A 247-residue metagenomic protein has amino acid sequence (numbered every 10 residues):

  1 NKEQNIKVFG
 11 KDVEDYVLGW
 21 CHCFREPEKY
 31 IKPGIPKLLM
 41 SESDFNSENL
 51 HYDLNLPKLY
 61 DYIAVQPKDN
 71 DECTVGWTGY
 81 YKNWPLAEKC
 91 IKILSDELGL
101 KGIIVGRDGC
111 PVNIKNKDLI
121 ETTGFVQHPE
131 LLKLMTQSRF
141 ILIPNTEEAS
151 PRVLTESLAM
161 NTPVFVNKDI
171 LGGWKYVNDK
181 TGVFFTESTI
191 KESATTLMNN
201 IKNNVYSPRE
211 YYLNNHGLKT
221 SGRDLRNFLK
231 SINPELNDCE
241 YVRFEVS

Functional and structural regions predicted by a protein language model:
N1-G76: Catalytic core of nucleotide-activated saccharide and alditol-phosphate transferases
F45-T122: Conserved catalytic-core segment of nucleotide-activated headgroup transferases in glycan assembly
L132-S138: Short alpha-helical donor nucleotide-sugar binding micro-motif in glycosyltransferases
R139, N161: A short alpha->beta transition loop at the rim of the catalytic pocket in nucleotide-sugar-dependent
N145-T146: Aromatic "clamp/platform" in nucleotide-sugar-dependent glycosyltransferases that forms part of the donor/acceptor
P163-N167: Short hydrophobic beta-strand element within catalytic cores of glycosyltransferases and related nucleotide-activated
G173-T196: Change "using UDP/GDP/dTDP sugars" to "using nucleotide sugars
S188, I201-S247: A charged, aromatic-enriched C-terminal amphipathic alpha-helix characteristic of glycosyltransferases across folds
